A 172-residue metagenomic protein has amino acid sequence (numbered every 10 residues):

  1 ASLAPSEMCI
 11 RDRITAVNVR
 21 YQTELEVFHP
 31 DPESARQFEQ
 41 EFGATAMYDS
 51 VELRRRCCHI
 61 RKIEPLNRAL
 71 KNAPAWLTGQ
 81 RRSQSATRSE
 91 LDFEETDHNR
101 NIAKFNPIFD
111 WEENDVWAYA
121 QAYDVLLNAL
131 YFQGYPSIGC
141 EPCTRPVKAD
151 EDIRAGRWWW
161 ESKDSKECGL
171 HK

Functional and structural regions predicted by a protein language model:
A1-P5: Glycine-rich phosphate/oxyanion-binding loops and their immediately adjacent helices within cytosolic catalytic domains
S6-K172: Nucleotide-activated chemistry modules centered on ATP-dependent adenylation/adenylyltransferase
